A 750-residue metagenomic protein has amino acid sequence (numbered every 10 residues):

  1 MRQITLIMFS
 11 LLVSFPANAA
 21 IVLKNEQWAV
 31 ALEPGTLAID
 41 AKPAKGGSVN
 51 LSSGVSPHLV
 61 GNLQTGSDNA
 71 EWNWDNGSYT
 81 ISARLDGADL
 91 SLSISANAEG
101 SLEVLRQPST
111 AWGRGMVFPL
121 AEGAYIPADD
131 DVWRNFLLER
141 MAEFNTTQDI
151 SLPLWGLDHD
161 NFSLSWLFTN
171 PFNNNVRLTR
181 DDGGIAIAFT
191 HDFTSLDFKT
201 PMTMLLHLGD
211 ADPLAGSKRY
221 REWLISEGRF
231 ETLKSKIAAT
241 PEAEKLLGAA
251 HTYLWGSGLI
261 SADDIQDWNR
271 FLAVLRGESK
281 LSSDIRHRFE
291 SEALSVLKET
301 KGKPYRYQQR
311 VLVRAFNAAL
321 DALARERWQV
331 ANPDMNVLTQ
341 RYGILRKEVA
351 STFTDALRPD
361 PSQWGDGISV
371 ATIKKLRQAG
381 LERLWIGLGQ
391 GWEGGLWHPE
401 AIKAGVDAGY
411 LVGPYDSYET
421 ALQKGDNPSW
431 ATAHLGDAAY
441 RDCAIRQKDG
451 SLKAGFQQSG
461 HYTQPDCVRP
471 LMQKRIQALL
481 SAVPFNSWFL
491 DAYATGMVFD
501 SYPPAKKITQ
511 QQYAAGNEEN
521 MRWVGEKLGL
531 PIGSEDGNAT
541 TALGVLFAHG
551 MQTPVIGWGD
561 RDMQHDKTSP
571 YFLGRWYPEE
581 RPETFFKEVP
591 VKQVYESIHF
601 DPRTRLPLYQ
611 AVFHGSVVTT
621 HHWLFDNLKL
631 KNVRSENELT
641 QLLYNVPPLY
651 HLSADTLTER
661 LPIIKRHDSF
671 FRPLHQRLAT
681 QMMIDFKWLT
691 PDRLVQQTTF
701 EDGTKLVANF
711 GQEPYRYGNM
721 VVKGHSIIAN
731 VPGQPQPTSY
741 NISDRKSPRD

Functional and structural regions predicted by a protein language model:
M1-I4: Positively charged n-region of N-terminal signal peptides that target proteins for export
L6-S14: Bacterial N-terminal signal peptides
F15-A19: Sec/Tat signal peptide C-region and signal peptidase I cleavage site
A20-L384, L388, A404-V412, D416-Y418 (+4 more regions): Carbohydrate-recognition beta-sandwich/jelly-roll modules in extracellular/periplasmic carbohydrate-active proteins
P34-K42, I185-L205, G209-L214, A262-L281 (+8 more regions): Active-site-proximal substrate-binding groove within the catalytic cores of carbohydrate-active enzymes
N97-E99, Q107-S109, G389-E393, Y415-A421 (+3 more regions): An acidic- and aromatic-residue-enriched active-site/binding cleft used to recognize and process polar
G395-A401: Active-site-adjacent beta->alpha loops and helix N-cap segments on the catalytic face of soluble alpha/beta enzymes
W397, Y410-V468: Substrate-binding/active-site clefts of carbohydrate-active enzymes
